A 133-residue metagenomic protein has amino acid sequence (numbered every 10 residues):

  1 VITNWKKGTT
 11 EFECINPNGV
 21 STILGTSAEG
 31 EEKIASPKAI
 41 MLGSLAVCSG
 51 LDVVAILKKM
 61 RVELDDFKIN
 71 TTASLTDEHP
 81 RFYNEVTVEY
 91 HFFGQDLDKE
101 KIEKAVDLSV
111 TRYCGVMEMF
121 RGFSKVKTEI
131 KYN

Functional and structural regions predicted by a protein language model:
V1-G43, V54-N133: Extended beta-strand/beta-hairpin segments
